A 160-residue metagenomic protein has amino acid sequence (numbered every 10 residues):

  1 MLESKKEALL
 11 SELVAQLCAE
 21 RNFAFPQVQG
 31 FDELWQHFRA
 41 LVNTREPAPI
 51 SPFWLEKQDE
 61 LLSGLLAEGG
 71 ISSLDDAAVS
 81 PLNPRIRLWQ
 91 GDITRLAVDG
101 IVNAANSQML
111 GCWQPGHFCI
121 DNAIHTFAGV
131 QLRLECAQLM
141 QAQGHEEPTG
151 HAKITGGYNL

Functional and structural regions predicted by a protein language model:
M1-L160: Macrodomain-like recognition of ADP-ribose-binding/processing modules
